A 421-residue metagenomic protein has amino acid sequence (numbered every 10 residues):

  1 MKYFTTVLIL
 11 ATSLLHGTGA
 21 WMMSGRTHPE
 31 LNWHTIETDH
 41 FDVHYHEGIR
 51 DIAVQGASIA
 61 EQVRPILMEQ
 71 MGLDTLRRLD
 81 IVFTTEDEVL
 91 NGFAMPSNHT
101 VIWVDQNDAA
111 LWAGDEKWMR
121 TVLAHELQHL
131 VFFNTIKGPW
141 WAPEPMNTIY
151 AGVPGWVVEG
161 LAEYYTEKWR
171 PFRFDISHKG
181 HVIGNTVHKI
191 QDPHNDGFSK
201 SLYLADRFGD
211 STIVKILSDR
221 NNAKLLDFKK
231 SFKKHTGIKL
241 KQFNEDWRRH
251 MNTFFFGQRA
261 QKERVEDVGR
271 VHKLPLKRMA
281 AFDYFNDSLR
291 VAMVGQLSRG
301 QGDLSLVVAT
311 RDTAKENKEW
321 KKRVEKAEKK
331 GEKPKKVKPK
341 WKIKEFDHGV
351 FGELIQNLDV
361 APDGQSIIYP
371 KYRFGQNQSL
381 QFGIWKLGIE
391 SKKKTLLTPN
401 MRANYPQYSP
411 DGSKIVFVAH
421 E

Functional and structural regions predicted by a protein language model:
F4-S13: Sec-dependent N-terminal signal peptides
W21-T148, P154, D227, G352: Juxtacatalytic substrate-recognition/specificity segment
L67, V153-D175, K179-I238: Active-site-proximal alpha-helical
D175, V294-V308, D312-K330, H348-I355 (+4 more regions): A flexible loop/linker signature enriched in serine peptidases of the S9 family
R248-D267, E328-V337: Blade/loop signatures of beta-propeller domains
D267-L274, K342-G349, K392-T398: A short beta-strand motif characteristic of beta-propeller blades
R270-V307: Beta-strand-rich domains and repeat architectures in extracellular enzymes and scaffolds, especially beta-propellers
F282-R290, L358-S366, P406-K414: Blade-terminus and WD-like Trp-Asp/Gly-His loop motifs, strongest in beta-propeller folds
